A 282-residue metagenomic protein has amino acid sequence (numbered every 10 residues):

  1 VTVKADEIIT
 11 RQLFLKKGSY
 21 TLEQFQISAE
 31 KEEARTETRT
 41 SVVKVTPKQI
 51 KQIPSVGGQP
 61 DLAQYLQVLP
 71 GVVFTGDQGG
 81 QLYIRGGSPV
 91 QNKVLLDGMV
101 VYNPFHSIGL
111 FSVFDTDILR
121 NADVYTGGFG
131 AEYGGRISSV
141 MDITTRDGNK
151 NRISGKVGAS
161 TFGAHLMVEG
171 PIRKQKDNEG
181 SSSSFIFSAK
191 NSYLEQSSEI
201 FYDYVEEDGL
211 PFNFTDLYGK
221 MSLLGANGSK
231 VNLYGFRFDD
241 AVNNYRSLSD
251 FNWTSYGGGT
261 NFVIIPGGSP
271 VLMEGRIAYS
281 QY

Functional and structural regions predicted by a protein language model:
T2-T10, Q24-F129, V140, R146: Periplasmic N-terminal accessory/gating domains of Gram-negative outer-membrane beta-barrel systems
K16-Q24: Conserved catalytic residues of ABC-type ATPase nucleotide-binding domains
E32-A34, P89, M99-V101, R146 (+5 more regions): Structural signature of outer-membrane beta-barrel domains
D61, Q67, G79, G109 (+6 more regions): Transmembrane beta-barrel architecture of outer-membrane proteins
G109-S112, R120-A131, S139-P171, F185-N191 (+2 more regions): Short strand-turn segments of transmembrane beta-barrel domains in outer membranes, especially the first one or two
G134-R136, G180-S181: Short glycine/proline-enriched turns and hinge-like loops at secondary-structure junctions
S160-Y193, Y204-A241, D250-M273: Transmembrane beta-barrel wall of Gram-negative outer-membrane proteins
